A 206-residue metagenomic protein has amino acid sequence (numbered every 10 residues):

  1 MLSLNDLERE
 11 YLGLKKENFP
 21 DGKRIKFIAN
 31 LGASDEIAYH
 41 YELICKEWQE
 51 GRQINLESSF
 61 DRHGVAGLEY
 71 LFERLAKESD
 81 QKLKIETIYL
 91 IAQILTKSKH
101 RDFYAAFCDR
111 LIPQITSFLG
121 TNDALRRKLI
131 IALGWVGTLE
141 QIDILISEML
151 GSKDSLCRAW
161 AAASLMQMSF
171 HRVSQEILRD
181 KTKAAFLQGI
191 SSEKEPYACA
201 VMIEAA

Functional and structural regions predicted by a protein language model:
L2-R9, N30-I44, V65-A76, K97-F118 (+2 more regions): Amphipathic alpha-helical scaffolding segments comprising HEAT/armadillo-like alpha-solenoid repeats
L12-G32, E42-K46, E50-V65, E73 (+4 more regions): Structural detector for internal amphipathic alpha-helices that build alpha-solenoid repeat scaffolds
E78-S79, G120-T121, S152-L156, E193-K194: Short coil/turn segments at helix-helix junctions and helix-capping linkers within large alpha-helical proteins
T182-E204: Long alpha-helical HEAT/HEAT-like repeat alpha-solenoid scaffolds in very large eukaryotic proteins, especially those
